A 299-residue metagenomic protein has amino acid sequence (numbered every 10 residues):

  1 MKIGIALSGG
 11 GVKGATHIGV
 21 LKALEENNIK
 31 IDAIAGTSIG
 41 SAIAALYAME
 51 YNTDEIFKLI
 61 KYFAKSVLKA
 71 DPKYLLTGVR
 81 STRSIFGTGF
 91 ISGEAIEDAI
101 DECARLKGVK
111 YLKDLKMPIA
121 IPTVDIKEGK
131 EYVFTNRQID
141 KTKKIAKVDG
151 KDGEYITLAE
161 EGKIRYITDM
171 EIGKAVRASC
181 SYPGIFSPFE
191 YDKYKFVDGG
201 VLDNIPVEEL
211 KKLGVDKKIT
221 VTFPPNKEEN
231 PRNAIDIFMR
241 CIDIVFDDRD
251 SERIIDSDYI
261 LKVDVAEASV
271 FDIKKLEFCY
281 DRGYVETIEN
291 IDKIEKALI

Functional and structural regions predicted by a protein language model:
M1-T37, A45-I299: Patatin-like phospholipase
